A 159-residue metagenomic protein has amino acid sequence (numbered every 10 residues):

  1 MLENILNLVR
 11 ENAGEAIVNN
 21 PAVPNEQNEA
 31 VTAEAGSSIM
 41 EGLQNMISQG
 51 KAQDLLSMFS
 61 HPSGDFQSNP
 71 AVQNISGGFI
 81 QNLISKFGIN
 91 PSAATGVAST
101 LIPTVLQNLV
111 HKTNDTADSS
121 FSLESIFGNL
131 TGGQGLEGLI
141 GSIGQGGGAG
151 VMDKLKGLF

Functional and structural regions predicted by a protein language model:
M1-F159: A structural "flexibility-hinge" signal
